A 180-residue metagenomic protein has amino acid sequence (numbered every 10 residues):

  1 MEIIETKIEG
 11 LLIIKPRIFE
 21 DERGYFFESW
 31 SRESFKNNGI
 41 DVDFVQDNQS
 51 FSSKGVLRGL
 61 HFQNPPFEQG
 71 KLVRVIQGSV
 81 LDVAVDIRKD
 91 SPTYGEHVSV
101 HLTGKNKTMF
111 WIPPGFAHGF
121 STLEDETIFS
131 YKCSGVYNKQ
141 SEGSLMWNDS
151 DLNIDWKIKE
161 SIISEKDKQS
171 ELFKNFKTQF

Functional and structural regions predicted by a protein language model:
M1-K105, D125-E126, Y131-F180: Non-catalytic, conserved peripheral segments adjacent to functional cores
L102-E124: Conserved metal-binding segment of the jelly-roll/cupin
